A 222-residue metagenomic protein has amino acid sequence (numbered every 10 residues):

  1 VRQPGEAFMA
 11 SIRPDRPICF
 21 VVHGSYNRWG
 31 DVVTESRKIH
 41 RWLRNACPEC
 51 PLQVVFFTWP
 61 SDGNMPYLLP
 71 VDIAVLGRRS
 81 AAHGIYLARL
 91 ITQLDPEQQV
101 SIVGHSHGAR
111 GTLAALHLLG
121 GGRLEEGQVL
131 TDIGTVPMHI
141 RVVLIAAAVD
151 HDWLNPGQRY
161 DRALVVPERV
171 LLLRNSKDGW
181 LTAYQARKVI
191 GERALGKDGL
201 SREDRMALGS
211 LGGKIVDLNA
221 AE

Functional and structural regions predicted by a protein language model:
V1-E6, S11-I12, S25-N27, V33 (+3 more regions): Lipolytic serine-hydrolase domain surface
P17-I18, V100: Generic beta-sheet signal
C19-F20, V142: Receiver (REC) domain switch-region micro-motif
F20-G24, H105-S106: The conserved beta1-alpha1 loop
W29-G30, R110: Loop/helix-junction capping segments adjacent to catalytic residues or to phosphate/diphosphate-binding pockets
I39, T112-A115: Hydrophobic packing residues within well-ordered alpha-helices of enzyme cores
L87, G104-G108, T112: Gly/Ala-rich beta-loop-alpha elbow adjacent to hydrolase catalytic centers
